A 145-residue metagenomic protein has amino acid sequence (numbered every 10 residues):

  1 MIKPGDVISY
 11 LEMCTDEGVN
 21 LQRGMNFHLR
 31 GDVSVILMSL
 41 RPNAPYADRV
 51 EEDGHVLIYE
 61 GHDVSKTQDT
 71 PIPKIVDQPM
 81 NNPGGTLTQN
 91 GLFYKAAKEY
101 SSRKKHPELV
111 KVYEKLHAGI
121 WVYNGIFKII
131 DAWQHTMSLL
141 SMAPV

Functional and structural regions predicted by a protein language model:
M1-V122: Acidic, glycine-rich low-complexity segments with interspersed aromatic residues
L116-V145: Compact mixed alphabeta submodule
